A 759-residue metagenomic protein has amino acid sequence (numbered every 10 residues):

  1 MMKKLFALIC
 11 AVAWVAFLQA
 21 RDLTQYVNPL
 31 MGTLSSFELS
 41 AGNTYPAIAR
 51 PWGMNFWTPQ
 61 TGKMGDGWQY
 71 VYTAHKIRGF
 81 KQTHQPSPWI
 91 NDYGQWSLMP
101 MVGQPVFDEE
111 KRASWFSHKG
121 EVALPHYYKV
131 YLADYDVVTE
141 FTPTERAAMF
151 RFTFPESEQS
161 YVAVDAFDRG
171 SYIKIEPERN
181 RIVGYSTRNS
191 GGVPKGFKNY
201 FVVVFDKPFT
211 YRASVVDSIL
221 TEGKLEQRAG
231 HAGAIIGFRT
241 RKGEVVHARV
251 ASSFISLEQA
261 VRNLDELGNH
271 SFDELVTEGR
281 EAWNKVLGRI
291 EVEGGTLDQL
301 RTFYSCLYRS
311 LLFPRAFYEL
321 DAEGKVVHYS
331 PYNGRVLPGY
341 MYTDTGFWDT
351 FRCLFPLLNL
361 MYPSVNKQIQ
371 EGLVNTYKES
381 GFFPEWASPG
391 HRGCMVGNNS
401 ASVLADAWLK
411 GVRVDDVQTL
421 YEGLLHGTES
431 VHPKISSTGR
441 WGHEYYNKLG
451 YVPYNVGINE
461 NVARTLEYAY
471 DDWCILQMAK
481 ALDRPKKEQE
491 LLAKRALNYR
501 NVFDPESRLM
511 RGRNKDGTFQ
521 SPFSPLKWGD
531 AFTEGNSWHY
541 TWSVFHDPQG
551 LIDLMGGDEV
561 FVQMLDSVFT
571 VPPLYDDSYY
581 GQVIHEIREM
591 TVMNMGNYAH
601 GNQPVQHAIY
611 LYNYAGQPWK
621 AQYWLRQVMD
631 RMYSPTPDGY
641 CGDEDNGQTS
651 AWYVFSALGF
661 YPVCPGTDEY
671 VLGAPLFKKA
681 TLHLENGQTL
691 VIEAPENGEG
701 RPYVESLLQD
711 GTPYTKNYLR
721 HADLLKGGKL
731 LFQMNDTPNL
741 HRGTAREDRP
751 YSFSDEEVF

Functional and structural regions predicted by a protein language model:
M1-R21: Bacterial Sec-dependent N-terminal signal peptides
R21-F355, N359-S402, W408-L466, C474-N501 (+8 more regions): Accessory carbohydrate-recognition regions in carbohydrate-active enzymes
D471: ATP-dependent phospho-/nucleotidyl transfer catalytic cores
